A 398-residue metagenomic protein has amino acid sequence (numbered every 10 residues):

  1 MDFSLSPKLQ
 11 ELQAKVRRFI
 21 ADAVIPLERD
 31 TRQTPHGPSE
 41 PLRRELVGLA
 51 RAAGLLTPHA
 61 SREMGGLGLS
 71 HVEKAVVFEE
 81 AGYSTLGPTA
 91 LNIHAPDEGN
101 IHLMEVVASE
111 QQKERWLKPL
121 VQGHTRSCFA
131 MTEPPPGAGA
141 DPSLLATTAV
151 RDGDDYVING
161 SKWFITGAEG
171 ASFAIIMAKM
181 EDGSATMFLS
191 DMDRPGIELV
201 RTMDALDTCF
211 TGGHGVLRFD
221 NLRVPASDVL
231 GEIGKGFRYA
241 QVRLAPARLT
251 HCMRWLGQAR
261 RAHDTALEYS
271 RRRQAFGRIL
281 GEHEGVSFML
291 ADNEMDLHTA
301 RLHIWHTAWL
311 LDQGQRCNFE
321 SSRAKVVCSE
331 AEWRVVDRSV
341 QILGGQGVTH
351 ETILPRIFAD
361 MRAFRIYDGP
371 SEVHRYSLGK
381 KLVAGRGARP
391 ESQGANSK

Functional and structural regions predicted by a protein language model:
M1-P88, H94, V107-Q112, P119 (+4 more regions): Alpha-helical interface subdomain recognition
L69-S70, A140-S143, G167-A171, F210-T211: Short glycine/proline-enriched turns and hinge-like loops at secondary-structure junctions
I101-A108, E114, F129: Flexible, glycine-rich active-site loops centered on histidine and acidic residues that chelate a metal or position
G123-E133: A short, Trp-centered hydrophobic/proline-enriched beta-strand micro-motif
P136-D141, Y156: Hydrophobic, small-residue-rich alpha-helical packing segments that form membrane-like cores
L144, P195-R223: Flexible, small-/acidic-enriched active-site or ligand-binding loops
A146, D154, N159-V200: A short core secondary-structure module
N221-R238: Long, acidic (Asp/Glu-rich), low-complexity accessory segments flanking structured domains
